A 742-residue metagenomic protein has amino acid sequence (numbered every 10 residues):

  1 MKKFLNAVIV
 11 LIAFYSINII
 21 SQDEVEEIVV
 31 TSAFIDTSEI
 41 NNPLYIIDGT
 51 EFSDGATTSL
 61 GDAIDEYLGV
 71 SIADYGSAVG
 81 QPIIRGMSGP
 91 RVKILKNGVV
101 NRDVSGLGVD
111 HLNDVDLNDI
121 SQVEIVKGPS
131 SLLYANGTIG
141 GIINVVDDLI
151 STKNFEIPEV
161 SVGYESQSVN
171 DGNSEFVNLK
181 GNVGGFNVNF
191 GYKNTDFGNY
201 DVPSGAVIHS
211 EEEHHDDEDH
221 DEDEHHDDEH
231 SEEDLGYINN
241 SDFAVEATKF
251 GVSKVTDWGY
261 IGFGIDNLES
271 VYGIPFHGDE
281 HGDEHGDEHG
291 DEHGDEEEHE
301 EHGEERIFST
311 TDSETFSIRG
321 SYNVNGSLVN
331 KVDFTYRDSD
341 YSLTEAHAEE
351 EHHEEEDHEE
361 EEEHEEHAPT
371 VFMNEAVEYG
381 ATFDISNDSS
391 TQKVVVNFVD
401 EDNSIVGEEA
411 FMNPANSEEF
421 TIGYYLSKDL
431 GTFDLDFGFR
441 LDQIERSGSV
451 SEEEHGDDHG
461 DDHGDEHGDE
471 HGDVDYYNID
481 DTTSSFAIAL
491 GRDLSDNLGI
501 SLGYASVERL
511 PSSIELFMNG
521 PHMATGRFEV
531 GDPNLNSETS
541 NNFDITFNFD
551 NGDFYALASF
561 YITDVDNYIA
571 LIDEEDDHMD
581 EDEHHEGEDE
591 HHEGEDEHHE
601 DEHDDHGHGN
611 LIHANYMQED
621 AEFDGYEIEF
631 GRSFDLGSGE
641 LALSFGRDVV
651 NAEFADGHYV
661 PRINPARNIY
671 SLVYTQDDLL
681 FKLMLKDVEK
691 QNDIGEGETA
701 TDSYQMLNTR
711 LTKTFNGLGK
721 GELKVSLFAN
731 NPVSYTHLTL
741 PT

Functional and structural regions predicted by a protein language model:
V8, S21, N182, S241-T248 (+14 more regions): Conserved C-terminal beta-signal and adjacent last beta-strands/turns of outer-membrane beta-barrel proteins
S21-S53, G89: Short, acidic, small-residue-rich periplasmic hinge/interaction motif at the N-terminus of Gram-negative outer-membrane
V100-P129: Short acidic/polar hinge/loop motifs at secondary-structure boundaries that mediate gating or recognition
D119-Q122, L132-I208, D242-E246, D257: Outer-membrane beta-barrel translocator/receptor signature
N170-D196, H209-P275, F308-V329, S386-T391 (+3 more regions): Transmembrane beta-barrel wall of Gram-negative outer-membrane proteins
S241, V245, G259-V332, D338-A376 (+2 more regions): Flexible loop and strand-edge segments within Gram-negative outer membrane beta-barrel domains
D340, Q443-D457, D461, D465 (+9 more regions): Surface-exposed extracellular loop regions of Gram-negative outer-membrane beta-barrel proteins, predominantly
T432, Y561-V565, E574-D576, D580-E583 (+2 more regions): Gram-negative outer-membrane beta-barrel transporters
